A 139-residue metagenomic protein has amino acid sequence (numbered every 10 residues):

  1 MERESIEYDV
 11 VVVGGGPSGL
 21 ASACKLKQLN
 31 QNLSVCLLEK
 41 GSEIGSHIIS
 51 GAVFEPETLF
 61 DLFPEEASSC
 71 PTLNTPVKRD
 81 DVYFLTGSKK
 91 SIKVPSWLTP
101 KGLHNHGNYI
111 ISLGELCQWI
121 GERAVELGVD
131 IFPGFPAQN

Functional and structural regions predicted by a protein language model:
M1-E7: A short, basic/flexible loop-to-alpha-helix module at the beginning of a structural domain
E7-C36: N-terminal Rossmann-like FAD-binding beta1-loop-alpha1 element of flavoenzymes
Y8, S18, G51, N74 (+1 more regions): Catalytic cores of large soluble enzymes that bind and process phosphate-bearing ligands
G15, E39-G41, P133-F135: Glycine-rich, histidine-containing beta strand-loop boundary motifs that form or position
K40-K89: N-terminal FAD cofactor-binding segment of flavoenzymes
L73-P76, V82-N139: Feature captures the FAD/FMN-dependent oxidoreductase FAD-binding
